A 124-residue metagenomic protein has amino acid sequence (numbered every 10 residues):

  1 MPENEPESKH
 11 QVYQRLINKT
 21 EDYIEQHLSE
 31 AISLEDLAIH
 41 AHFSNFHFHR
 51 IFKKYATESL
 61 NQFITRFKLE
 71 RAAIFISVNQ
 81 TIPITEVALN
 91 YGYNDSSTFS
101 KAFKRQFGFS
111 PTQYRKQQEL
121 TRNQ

Functional and structural regions predicted by a protein language model:
M1-R50: Glycine/alanine-rich phosphate-binding loops at beta-alpha junctions
M1-V12, D22, S77, K101-Q124: …primarily DNA-binding HTH/wHTH and HhH modules…
P2-N4, L69, N94: Intrinsic disorder/low-complexity signal
N18-E35, Y55-Y91, Q117-Q124: Terminal helix-turn-helix DNA-binding modules in bacterial transcription factors
S33-F52, N79-Y114: Sequence-specific DNA-binding recognition helix
